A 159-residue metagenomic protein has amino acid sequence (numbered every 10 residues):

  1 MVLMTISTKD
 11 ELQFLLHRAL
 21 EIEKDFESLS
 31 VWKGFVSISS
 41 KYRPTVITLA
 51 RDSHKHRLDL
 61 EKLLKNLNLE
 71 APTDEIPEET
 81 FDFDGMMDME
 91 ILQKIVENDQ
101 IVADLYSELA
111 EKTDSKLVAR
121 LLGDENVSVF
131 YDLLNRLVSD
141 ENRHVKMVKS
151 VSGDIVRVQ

Functional and structural regions predicted by a protein language model:
V2-Q159: Non-heme di-metal
